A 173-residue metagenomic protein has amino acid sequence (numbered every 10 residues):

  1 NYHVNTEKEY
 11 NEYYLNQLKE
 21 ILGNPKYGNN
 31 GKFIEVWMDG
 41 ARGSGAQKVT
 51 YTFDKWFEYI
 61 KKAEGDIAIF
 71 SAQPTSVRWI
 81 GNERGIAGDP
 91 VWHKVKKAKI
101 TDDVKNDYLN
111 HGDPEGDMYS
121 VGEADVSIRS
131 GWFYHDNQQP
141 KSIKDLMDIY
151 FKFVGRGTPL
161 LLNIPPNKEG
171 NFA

Functional and structural regions predicted by a protein language model:
N1-A173: Mature catalytic domains of secreted/periplasmic carbohydrate-active enzymes
